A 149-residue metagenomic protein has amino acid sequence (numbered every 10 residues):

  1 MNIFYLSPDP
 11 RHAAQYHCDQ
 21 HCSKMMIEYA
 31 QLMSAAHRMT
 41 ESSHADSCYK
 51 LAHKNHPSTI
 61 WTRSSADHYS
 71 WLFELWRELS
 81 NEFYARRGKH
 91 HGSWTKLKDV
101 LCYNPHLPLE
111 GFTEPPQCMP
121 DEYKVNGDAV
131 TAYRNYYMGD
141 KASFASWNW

Functional and structural regions predicted by a protein language model:
M1-H91: An N-terminal structural lobe/cap that precedes and organizes the functional/catalytic core across diverse proteins
I60, S93, S146-N148: Residues in intrinsically disordered, low-complexity segments of regulatory proteins
T95-C102: A glycine-rich phosphate-binding loop feature that marks nucleotide/adenosyl-phosphate handling sites
Y103-W149: Aromatic-residue-lined binding/catalytic grooves and analogous aromatic/hydrophobic interfacial grooves in multimeric
